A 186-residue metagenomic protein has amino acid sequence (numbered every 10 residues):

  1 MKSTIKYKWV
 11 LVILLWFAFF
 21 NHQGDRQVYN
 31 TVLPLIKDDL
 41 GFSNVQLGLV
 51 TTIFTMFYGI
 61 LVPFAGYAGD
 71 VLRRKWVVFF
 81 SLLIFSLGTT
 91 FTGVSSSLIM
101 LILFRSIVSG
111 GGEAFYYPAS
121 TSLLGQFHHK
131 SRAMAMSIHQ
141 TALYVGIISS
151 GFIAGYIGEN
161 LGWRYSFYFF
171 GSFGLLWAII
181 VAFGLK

Functional and structural regions predicted by a protein language model:
V10-N44, A65: Extracytoplasmic
F20, L49-M56, L83, S137-V145: Transmembrane alpha-helical cores of Major Facilitator Superfamily
Q27, T55-P63, I147-I148: Residue-level signature of mid-helix packing/kink "hotspots" within the transmembrane helices of 12-pass Major
I60-L98: Conserved MFS/SLC helix-loop-helix module at the cytosolic interface between two early adjacent transmembrane helices
G88, I99-V108: Paired small-residue
F104-Y144: Cytoplasmic helix-loop-helix junction between adjacent transmembrane helices in 12-TM secondary transporters
H139-L185: Helix-loop-helix hairpin linking two adjacent transmembrane segments in secondary transporters
